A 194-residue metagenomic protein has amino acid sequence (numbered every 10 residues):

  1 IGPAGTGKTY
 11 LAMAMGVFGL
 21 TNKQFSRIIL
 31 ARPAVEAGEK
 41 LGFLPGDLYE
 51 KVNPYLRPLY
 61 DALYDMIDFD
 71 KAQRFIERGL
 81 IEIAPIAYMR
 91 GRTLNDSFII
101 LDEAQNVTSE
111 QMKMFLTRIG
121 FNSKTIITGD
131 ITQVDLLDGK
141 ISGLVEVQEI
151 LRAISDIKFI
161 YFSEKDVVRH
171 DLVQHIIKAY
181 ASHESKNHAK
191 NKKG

Functional and structural regions predicted by a protein language model:
I1-L101, Q105-G194: Conserved helicase motor core of SF1/SF2 NTP-dependent helicases
